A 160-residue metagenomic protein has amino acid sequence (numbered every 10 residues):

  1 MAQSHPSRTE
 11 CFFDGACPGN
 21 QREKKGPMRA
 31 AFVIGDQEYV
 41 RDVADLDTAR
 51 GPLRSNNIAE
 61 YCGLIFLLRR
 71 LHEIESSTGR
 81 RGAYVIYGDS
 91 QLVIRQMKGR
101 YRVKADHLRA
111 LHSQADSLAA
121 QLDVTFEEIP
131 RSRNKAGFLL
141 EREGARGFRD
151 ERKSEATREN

Functional and structural regions predicted by a protein language model:
M1-Q3, T125-F126: Intrinsically disordered, low-complexity regions enriched for glutamine and histidine
A2-I58, R70-E73: RNase H-like nuclease fold core
A16-R22, I65-E151: RNase H catalytic domain
A49-I58, D123-N134, A156: Noncatalytic linker/hinge segments flanking ATPase motor cores
I58, C62-F66: Short amphipathic alpha-helical face segments that pack within enzyme cores and frequently flank/anchor catalytic
D150-N160: Extended, charge-rich low-complexity interaction segments
